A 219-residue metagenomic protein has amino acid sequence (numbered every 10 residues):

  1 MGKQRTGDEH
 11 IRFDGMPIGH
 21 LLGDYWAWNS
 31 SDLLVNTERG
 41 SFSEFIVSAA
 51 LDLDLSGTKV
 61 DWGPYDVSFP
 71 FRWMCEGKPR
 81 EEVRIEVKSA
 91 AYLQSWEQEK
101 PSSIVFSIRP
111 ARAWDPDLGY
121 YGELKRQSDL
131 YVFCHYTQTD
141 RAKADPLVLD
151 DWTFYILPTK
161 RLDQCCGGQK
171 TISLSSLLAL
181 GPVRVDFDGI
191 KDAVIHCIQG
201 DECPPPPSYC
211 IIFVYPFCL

Functional and structural regions predicted by a protein language model:
M1-V83, V87-L219: Nucleic-acid endonuclease domains
